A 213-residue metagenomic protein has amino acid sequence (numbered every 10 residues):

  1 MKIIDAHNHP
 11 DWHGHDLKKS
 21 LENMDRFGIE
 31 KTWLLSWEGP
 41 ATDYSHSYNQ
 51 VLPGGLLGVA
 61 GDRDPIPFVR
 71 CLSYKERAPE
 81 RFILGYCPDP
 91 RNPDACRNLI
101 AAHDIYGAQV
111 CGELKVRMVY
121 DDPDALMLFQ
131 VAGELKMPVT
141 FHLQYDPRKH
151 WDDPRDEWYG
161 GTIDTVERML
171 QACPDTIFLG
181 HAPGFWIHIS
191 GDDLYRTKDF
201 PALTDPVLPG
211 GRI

Functional and structural regions predicted by a protein language model:
M1-I66, I100: An N-terminally biased module of ancient metal coordination in phosphate/nucleic-acid-related enzymes
I4-N8, K31-L34, F82-Y86, V110-E113 (+3 more regions): Hydrophobic faces of well-ordered beta-strands that scaffold small-molecule active sites in alpha/beta enzyme cores
P10-H13, G39-T42, P90-D94, V119 (+2 more regions): Active-site environment of divalent metal-dependent phosphoester hydrolases
D11-F27, R117-L128, D164-T165: Generic detector of contiguous secondary-structure segments
D16-S20, I66-L72, A95-N98, T162-M169 (+1 more regions): Alpha-helical scaffolding within the catalytic cores of extracellular/periplasmic polymer-degrading hydrolases
M24, K75-E76, H103, L170-Q171 (+1 more regions): N-terminal cationic-hydrophobic initiation segments that often serve targeting/anchoring roles
Y48-E157: Active-site gating/metal-coordination segments in enzymes
Q109-V110, A125-I213: Catalytic pocket-lining loop regions of alpha/beta-barrel enzymes, especially the amidohydrolase/enolase/GH5 lineages
